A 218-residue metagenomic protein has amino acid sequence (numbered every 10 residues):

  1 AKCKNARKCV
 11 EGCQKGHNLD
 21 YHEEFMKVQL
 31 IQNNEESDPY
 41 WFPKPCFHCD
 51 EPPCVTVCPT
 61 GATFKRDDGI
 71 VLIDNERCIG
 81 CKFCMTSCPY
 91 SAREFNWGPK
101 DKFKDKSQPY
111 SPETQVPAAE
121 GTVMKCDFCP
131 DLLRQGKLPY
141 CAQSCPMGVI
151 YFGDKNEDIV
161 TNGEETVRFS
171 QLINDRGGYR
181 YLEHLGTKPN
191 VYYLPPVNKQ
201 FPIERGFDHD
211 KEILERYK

Functional and structural regions predicted by a protein language model:
A1-K218: Non-ligating segments of multi-cofactor redox enzymes
